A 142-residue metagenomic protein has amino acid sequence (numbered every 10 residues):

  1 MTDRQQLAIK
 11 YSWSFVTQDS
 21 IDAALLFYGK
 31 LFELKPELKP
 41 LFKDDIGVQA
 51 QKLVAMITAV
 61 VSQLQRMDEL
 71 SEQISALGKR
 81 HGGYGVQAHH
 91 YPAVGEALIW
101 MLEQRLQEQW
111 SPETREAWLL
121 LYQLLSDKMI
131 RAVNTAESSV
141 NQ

Functional and structural regions predicted by a protein language model:
M1-Q142: Globin-like tetrapyrrole-binding proteins
